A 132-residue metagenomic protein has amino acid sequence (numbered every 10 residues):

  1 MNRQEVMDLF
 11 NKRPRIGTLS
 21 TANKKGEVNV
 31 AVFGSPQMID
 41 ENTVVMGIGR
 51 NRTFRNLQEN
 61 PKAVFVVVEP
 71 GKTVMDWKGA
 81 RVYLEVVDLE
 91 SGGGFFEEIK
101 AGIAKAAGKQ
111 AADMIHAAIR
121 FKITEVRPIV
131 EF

Functional and structural regions predicted by a protein language model:
M1-F132: Binding-site signature for planar aromatic cofactors or substrates
